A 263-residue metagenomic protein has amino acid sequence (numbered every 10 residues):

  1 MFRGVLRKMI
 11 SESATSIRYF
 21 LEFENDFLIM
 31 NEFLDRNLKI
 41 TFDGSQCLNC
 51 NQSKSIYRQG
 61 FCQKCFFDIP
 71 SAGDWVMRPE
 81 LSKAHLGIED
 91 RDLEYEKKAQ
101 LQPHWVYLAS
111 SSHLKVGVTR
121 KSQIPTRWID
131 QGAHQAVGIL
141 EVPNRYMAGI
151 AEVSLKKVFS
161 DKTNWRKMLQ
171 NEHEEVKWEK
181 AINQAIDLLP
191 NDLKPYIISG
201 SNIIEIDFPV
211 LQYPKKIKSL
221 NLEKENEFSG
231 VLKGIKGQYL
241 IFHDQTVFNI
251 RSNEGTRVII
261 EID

Functional and structural regions predicted by a protein language model:
M1-D263: Non-catalytic accessory segments flanking enzymatic or RNA/DNA-binding domains
